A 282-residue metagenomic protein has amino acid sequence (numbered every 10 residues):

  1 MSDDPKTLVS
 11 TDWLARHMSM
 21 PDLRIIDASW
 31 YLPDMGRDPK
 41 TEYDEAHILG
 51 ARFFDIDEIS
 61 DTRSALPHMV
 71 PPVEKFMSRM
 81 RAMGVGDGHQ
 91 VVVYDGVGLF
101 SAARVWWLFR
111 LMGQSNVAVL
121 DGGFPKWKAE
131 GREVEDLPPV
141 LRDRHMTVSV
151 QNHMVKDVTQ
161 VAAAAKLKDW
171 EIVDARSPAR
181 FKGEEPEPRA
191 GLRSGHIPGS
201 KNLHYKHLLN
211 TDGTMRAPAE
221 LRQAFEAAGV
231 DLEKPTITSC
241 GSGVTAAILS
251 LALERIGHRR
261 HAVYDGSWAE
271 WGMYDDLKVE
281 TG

Functional and structural regions predicted by a protein language model:
M1-G282: Cytosolic catalytic domains that perform sulfur/thiol-centered chemistry
